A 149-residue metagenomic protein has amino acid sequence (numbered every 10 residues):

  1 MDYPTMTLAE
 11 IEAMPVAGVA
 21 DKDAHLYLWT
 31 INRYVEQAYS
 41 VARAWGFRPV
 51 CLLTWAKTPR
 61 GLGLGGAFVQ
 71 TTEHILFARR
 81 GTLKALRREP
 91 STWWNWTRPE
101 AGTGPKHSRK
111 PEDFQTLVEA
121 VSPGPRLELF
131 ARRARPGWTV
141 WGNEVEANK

Functional and structural regions predicted by a protein language model:
M1-K149: Class I S-adenosyl-L-methionine-dependent methyltransferase catalytic core
